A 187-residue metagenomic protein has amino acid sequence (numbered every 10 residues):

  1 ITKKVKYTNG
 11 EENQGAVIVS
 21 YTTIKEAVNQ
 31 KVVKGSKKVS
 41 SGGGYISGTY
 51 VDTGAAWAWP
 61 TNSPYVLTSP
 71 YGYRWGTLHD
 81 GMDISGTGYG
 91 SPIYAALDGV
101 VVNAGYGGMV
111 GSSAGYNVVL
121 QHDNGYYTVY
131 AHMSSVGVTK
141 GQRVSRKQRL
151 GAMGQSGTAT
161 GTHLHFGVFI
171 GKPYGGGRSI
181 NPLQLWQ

Functional and structural regions predicted by a protein language model:
I1, T87-Y89: Short, small/polar residue-rich loop motifs at catalytic or cofactor-binding pockets
I1-Y71, G177-Q187: Intrinsically disordered, low-complexity, Pro/Ser/Thr/Asn/Gly/Ala-rich spacer/linker segments adjacent to signal
Y21, P70, A104-G105, V136 (+1 more regions): Residue-level recognition of beta-strand microenvironments
V51-W57, V136-Q148, G167-Q187: Acidic, glycine-rich catalytic/binding loops that coordinate metals and/or anionic ligands
W59-L67, S91-N103, R143-K147: Generic structural motif
S69, Y73-H79: Short, solvent-exposed loop/turn elements at domain surfaces
L78-M82, G88, A95-G137, T162-I170: Zn2+-dependent peptidoglycan hydrolase active-site motif and core
I84, Y116-L120, S145-G157: Short hydrophobic beta/alpha edge segments that flank linear recognition/processing sites
